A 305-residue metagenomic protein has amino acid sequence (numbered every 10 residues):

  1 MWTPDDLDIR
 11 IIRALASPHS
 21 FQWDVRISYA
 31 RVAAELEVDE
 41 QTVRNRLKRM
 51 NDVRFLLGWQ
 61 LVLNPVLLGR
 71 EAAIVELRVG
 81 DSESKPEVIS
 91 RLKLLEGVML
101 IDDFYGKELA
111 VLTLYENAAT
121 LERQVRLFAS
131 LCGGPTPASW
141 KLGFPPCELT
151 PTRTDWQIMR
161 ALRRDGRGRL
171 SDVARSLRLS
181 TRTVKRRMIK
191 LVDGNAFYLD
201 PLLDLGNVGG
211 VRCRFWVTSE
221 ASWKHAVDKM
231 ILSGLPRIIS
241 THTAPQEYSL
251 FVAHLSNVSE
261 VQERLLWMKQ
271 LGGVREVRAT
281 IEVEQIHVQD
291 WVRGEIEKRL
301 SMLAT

Functional and structural regions predicted by a protein language model:
M1-T305: A compositional/biophysical signature of low hydrophobicity enriched in polar/charged and small residues
